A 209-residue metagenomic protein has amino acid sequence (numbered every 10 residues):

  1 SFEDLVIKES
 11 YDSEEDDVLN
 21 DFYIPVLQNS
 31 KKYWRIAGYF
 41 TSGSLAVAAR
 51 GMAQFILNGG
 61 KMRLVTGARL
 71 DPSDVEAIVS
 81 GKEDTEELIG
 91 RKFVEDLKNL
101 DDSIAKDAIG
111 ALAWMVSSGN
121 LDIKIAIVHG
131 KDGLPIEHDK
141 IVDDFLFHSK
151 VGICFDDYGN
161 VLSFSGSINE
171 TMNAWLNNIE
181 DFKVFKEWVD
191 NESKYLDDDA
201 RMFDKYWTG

Functional and structural regions predicted by a protein language model:
S1-G209: PLD/PLD-like phosphodiesterase catalytic module centered on the HKD motif
